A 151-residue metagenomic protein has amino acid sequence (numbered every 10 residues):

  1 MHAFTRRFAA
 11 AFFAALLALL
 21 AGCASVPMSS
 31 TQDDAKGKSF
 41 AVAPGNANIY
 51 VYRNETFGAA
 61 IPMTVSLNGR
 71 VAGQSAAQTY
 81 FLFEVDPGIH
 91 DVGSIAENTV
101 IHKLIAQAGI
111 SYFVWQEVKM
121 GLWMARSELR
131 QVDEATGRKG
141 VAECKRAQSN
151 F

Functional and structural regions predicted by a protein language model:
H2-F13: Bacterial N-terminal signal peptides that target proteins for export
A11-G22: Bacterial N-terminal signal peptides
C23-F151: Short loop/turn and low-complexity linker motifs enriched in small/turn-promoting residues
